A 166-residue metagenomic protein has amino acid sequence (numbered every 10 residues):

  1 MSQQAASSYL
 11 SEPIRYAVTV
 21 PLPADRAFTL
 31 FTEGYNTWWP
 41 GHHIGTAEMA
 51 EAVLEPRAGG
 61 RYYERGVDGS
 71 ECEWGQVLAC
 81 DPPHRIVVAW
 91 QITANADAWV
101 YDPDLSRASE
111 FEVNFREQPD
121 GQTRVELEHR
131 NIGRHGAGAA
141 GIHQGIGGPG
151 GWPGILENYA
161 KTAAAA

Functional and structural regions predicted by a protein language model:
M1-V53: Hydrophobic ligand-binding cavity/cleft-lining segments
Y16-V20, V77, V113, L127-H129: A structural signal for short, well-ordered beta-strand segments
A27-F31, Y62, V77, V88 (+3 more regions): Hydrophobic pocket/interface hotspot
I44, A52-V53, Y63, V67-Q122: Hydrophobic-ligand binding "helix-grip"
Q91-N95, E128-H135: Short, solvent-exposed aromatic-acidic interface loops
N131-A166: A conserved amphipathic terminal alpha-helix motif
